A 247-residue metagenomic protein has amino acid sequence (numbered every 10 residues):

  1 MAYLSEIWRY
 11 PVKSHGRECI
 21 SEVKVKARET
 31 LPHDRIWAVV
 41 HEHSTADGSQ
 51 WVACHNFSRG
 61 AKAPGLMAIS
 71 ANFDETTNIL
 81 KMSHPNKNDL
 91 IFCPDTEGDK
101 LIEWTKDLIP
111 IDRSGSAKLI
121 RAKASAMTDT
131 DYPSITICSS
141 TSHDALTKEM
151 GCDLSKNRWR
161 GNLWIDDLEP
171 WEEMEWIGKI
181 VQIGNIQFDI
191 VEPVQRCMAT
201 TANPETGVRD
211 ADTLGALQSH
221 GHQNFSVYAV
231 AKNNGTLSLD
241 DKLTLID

Functional and structural regions predicted by a protein language model:
M1-D247: Metal-cofactor-dependent catalytic cores
